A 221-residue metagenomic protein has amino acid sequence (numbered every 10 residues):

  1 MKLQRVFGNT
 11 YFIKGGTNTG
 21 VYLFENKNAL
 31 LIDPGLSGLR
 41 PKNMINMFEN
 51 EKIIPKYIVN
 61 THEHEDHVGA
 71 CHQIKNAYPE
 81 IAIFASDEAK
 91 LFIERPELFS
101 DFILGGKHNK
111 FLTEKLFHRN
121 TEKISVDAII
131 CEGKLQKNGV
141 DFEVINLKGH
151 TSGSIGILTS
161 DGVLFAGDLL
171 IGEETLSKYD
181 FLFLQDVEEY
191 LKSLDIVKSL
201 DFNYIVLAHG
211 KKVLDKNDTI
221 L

Functional and structural regions predicted by a protein language model:
M1-E51, G156-G167: Conserved beta-strand hairpin/beta-sheet module of binuclear metal-dependent hydrolase folds, prominently
Q4, Y22, E132-N138: Short acidic-hydrophobic surface loop/beta-edge motif
Y22-K27, F111, L170-T175: Short, basic/glycine-rich phosphate-binding loops at helix/coil junctions that contact nucleotide phosphates
A29, I58, A82, L164 (+1 more regions): Hydrophobic "anchor" residues on beta-strands that sit immediately upstream of conserved functional sites
L30-D33, Y57-N60, V144-N146: Short catalytic-loop micro-motif centered on adjacent basic/acidic residues
L36-S37, D141-T219: Metallo-beta-lactamase
L39-G133: Active-site HxH/HxHxD metal-binding segment of metal-dependent hydrolases
I53, I81-A82, V140-F142, N203: A structural micro-motif
